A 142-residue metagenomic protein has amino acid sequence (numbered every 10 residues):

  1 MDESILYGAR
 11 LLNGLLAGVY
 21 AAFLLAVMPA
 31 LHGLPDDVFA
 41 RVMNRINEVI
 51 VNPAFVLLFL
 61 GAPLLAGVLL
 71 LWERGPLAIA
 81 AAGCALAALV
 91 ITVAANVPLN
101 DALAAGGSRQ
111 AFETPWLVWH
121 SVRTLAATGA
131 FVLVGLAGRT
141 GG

Functional and structural regions predicted by a protein language model:
D2-G14, L71-A87: Interfacial segments of alpha-helical transmembrane regions
D2-S4, N13-L60, P98-T114: Interfacial loop at the N-terminal end of multi-pass membrane proteins
Y7-R10, E48, I79-A82, T114-L117 (+1 more regions): Internal alpha-helical transmembrane segments of multi-pass membrane proteins, especially GPCRs
L58-L70, R123-V132: Core segments of transmembrane alpha-helices that mediate helix-helix packing or line hydrophobic substrate/ligand
L71-W72, A94-A95, L136-A137: Helix-loop junctions at the membrane-solvent interface of multi-pass transporters, primarily the C-terminal
L86-A95: Mid-bilayer segments of alpha-helical transmembrane spans in multi-pass integral membrane proteins that mediate
R139-G142: Juxtamembrane boundary at the C-terminal end of a transmembrane helix
